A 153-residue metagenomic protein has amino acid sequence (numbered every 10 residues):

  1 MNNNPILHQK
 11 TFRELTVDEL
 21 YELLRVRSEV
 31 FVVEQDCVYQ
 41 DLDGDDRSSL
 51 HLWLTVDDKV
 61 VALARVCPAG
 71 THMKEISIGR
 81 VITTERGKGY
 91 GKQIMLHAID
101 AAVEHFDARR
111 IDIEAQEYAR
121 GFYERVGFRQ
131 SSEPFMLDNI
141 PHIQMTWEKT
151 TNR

Functional and structural regions predicted by a protein language model:
N2-S48, V56-K59: Short amphipathic alpha-helix that is part of the acyltransferase structural core
V38-Q40, S49-W53, L63, E75 (+2 more regions): Short hydrophobic/aromatic beta-strand element in the GNAT-like acyltransferase core that lines or flanks the acyl-donor
D46-S48, H72, L137-P141: Short acidic/glycine-enriched loop/turn segments that link adjacent beta-strands
W53, K59-P68, E75-I82: Conserved beta-strand in the GNAT
T83, K88-D100: Conserved acetyl-CoA-binding loop-helix of GNAT-fold acetyltransferases
R86, E104, Y118-V126: Acidic/histidine-enriched, beta-strand-rich ligand/metal-binding domains
A102-A115: Conserved GNAT acetyl-CoA-binding A-motif
E124, R129-Q144: Conserved catalytic-core motifs of GNAT/GCN5-like acyltransferases
